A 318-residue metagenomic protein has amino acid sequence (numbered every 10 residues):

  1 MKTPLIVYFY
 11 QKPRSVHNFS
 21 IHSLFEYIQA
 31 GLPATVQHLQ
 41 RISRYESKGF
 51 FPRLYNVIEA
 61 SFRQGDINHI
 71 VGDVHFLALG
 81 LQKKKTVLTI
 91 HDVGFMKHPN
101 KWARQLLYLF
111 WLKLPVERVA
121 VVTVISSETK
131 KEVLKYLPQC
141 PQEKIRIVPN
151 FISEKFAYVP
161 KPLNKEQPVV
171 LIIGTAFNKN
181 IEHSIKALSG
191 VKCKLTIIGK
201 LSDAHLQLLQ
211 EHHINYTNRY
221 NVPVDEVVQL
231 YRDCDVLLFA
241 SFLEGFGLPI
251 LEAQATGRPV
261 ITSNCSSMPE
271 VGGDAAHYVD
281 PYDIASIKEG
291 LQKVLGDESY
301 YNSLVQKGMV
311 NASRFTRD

Functional and structural regions predicted by a protein language model:
M1-D318: Carbohydrate transferase catalytic cores enriched for Leloir-type hexosyltransferases
